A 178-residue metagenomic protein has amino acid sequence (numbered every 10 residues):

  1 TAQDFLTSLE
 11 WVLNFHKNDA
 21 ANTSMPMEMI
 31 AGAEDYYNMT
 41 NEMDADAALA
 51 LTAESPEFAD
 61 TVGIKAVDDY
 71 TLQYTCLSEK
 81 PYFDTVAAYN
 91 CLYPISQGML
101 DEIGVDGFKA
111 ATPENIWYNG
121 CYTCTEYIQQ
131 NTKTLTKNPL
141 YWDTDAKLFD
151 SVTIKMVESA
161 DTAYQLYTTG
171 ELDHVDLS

Functional and structural regions predicted by a protein language model:
T1-G32, Q73, L166-T168: Aromatic- and charge-enriched surface segment that lines or borders ligand/interaction sites
D4-V12, L72, E79, F83 (+4 more regions): Stable alpha-helical elements in mature extracytoplasmic
E10-N18, L77-P81, A88, L140 (+2 more regions): Sec-exported extracytoplasmic/periplasmic mature domains
D19-D60, P113: Surface-exposed intrinsically disordered loops and tails
A31-A33, S96, S178: Helix N-terminus capping/helix-initiation residues
M43, A47-A50, E57-T61, D69-Y70 (+2 more regions): Gly/Pro-rich hinge or "lid" segments in bacterial periplasmic/extracellular proteins
A110, L140-S178: Ligand-site clamp/hinge motif
